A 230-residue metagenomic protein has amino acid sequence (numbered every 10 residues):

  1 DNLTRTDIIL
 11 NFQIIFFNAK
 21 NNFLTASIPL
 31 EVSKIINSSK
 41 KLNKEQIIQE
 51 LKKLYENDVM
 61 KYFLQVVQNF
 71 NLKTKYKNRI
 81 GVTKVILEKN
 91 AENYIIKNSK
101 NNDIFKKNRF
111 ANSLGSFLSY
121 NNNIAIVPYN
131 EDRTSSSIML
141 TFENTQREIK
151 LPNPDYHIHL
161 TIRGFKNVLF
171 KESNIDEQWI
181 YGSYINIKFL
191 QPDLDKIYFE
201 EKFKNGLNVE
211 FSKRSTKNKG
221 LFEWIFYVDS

Functional and structural regions predicted by a protein language model:
D1-A19, T141-F226: Surface-exposed short loop/turn segments
K20-Y94, K106-S116, N122, F189-S230: C-terminal/domain-edge helix-coil "capping" segments
K34, R133-S136, F165-V168: Solvent-exposed loop/turn segments at secondary-structure junctions within structured extracellular/periplasmic domains
N98-D103: Surface-exposed strand-loop-strand hairpins of Gram-negative outer-membrane beta-barrel proteins
S119-F142: Short beta-strand->alpha-helix linker/helix-N-cap micro-motif that forms a surface specificity/interaction loop
